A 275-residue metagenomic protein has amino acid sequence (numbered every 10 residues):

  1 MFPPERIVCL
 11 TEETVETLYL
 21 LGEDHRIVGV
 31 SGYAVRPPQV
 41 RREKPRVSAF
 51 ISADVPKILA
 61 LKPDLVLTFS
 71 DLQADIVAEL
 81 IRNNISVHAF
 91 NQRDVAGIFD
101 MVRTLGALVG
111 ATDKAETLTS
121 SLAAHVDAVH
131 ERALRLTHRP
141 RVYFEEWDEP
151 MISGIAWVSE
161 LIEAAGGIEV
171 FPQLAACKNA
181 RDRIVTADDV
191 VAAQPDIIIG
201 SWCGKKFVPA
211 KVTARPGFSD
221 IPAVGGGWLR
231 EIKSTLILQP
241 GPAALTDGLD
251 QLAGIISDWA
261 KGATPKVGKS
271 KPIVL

Functional and structural regions predicted by a protein language model:
M1-L275: N-terminal ligand-binding lobe of clamshell/alpha-beta domains
